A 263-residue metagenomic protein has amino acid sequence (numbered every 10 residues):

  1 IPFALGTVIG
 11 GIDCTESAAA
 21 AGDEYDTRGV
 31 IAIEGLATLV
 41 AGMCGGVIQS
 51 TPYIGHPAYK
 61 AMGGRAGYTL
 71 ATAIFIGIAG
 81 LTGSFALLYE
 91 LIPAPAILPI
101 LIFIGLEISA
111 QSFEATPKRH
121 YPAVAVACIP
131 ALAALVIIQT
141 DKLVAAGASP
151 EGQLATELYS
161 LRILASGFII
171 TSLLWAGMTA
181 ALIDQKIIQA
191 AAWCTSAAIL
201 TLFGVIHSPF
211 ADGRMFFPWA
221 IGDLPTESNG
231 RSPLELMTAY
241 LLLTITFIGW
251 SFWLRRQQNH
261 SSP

Functional and structural regions predicted by a protein language model:
I1-R28, A220-L241, I245-P263: Helix-loop-helix hairpins and the membrane-proximal interhelical loops of multi-pass alpha-helical transport proteins
P2-A66: Membrane-embedded helical hairpins/re-entrant loop segments and their flanking transmembrane helices within multi-pass
A4, G35-M43, A73-I74, L87 (+1 more regions): Hydrophobic alpha-helical transmembrane segments of multi-pass small-molecule transporters/permeases
D13, D23, V40-G55, T72-A79 (+3 more regions): Hydrophobic, membrane-facing alpha-helical anchors
R28-A32, A66, L70-A71, V124-A125 (+1 more regions): Hydrophobic alpha-helical transmembrane segments
L36-C44, G64-Y68, L132-G147: Alpha-helical transmembrane segments and their cytosolic membrane-interface
G67, T72-I78, T82, L234-I245: Extracellular loop-to-transmembrane helix junctions
I78-P225, R256: Membrane-embedded alpha-helical modules
